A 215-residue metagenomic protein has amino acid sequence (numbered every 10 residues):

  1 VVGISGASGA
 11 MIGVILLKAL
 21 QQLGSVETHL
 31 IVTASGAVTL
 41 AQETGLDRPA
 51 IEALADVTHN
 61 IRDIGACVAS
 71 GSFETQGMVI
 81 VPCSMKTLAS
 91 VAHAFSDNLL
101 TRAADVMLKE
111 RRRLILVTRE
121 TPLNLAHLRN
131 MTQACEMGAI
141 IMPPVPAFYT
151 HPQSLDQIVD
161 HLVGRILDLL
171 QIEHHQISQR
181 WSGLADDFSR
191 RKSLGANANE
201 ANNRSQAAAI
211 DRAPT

Functional and structural regions predicted by a protein language model:
V1-L116, T121-T215: A cross-family phosphate/adenosyl-ligand binding-site feature
